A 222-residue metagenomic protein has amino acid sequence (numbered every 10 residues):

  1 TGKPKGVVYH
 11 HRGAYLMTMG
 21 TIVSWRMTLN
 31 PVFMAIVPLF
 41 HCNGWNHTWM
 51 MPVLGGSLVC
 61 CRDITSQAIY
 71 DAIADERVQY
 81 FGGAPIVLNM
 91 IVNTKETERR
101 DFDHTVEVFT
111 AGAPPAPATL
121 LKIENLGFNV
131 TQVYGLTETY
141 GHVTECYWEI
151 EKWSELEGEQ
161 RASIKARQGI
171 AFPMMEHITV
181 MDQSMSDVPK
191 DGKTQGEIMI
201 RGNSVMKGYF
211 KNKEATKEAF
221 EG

Functional and structural regions predicted by a protein language model:
T1-L16: Conserved AMP-binding A3 loop
G6-V8, A35, S57-D63, T131: Short beta-strand->loop structural element characteristic of the AMP-binding/adenylate-forming
Y15-V32, F40-Q79, N93-T94, H177: Conserved AMP-binding/adenylation subdomain of ANL enzymes
V53, V78-G83, V92-S163, H177 (+1 more regions): Gly/Ser/Thr-rich phosphate-binding loop
T65, I86-L88, P115, V205: Alpha-helix capping/helix-boundary segments
G158-K165, S204-G222: Conserved ANL (AMP-binding/adenylate-forming) active-site segment centered on the GW(Y/F)…HTG consensus within
G169, K190-G192, K207-K211: Active-site glycine/GP-rich loop and adjacent strand/helix microenvironment that borders small-molecule binding pockets
A171, H177-M199, A219: Conserved beta-loop-beta connector loops within the AMP-binding
